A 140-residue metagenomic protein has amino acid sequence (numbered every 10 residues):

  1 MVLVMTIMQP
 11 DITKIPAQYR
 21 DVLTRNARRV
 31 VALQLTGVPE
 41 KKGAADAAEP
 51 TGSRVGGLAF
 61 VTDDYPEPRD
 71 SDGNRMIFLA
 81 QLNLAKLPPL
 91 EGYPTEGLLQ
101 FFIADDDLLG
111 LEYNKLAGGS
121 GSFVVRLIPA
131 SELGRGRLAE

Functional and structural regions predicted by a protein language model:
M5-L98: An N-terminus-focused feature that recognizes amino-terminal "leader" regions
K86-E140: Hydrophobic, ordered structural segments
